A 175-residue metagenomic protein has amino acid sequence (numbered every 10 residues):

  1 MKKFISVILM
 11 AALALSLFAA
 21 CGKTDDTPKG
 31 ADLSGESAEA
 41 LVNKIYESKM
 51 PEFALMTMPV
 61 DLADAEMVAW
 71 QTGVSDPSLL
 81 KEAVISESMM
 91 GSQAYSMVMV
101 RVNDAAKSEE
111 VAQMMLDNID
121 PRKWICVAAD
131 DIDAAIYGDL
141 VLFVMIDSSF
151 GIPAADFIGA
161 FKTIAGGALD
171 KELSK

Functional and structural regions predicted by a protein language model:
M1-F4: Positively charged n-region of N-terminal signal peptides that target proteins for export
S16-A20: C-terminal motif of bacterial Sec signal peptides marking the signal peptidase cleavage site
G22-D25: Bacterial signal peptide processing site
G30-S88, S108: Surface-exposed, low-hydrophobicity interaction/linker segments
E39-N43, S108, A112-L116, A154 (+2 more regions): Extracytoplasmic/secreted envelope proteins and their assembly/folding machinery, especially bacterial periplasmic
G73-D117, R122-I125: Mid-length scaffold segments of soluble, non-membrane domains
M89, C126-L169: A short, solvent-exposed beta-edge/loop patch
A105-V141, A168-K175: Short Gly/Thr-rich strand-loop-strand
